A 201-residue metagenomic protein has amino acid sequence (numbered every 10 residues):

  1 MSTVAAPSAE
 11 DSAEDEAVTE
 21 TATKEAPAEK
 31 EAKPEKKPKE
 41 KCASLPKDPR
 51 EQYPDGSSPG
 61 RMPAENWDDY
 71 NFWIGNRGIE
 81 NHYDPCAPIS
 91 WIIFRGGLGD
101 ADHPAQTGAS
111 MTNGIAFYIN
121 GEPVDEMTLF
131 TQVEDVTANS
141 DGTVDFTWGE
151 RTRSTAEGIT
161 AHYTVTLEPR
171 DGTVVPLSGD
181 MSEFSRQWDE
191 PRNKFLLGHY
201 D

Functional and structural regions predicted by a protein language model:
M1-Y53, W188-D201: N-terminal low-complexity, Pro/Thr-rich disordered segments that flank secretion/membrane-targeting signals
K36-P85: N-terminal domain-onset segments
Q52-Y70, M111-L129, L167-G179: Surface-exposed loop/turn elements that mediate protein-protein interactions on large endomembrane-trafficking
N76-C86, V136-A138, H199-D201: Structural signature of eukaryotic scaffold interfaces centered on beta-propeller domains
A87-P104, G142-A156: Short beta-strand elements that form the blades of beta-propeller/WD-repeat-like and other beta-sheet-rich scaffold
D102-H103, A109-N113, G158-T164: Short, surface-exposed coil-to-beta transition loops
F130-D135: Alpha-helical scaffolding within the catalytic cores of extracellular/periplasmic polymer-degrading hydrolases
V136-D201: Extracellularly exposed regions in secreted/surface proteins, prominently low-complexity, repeat-rich
